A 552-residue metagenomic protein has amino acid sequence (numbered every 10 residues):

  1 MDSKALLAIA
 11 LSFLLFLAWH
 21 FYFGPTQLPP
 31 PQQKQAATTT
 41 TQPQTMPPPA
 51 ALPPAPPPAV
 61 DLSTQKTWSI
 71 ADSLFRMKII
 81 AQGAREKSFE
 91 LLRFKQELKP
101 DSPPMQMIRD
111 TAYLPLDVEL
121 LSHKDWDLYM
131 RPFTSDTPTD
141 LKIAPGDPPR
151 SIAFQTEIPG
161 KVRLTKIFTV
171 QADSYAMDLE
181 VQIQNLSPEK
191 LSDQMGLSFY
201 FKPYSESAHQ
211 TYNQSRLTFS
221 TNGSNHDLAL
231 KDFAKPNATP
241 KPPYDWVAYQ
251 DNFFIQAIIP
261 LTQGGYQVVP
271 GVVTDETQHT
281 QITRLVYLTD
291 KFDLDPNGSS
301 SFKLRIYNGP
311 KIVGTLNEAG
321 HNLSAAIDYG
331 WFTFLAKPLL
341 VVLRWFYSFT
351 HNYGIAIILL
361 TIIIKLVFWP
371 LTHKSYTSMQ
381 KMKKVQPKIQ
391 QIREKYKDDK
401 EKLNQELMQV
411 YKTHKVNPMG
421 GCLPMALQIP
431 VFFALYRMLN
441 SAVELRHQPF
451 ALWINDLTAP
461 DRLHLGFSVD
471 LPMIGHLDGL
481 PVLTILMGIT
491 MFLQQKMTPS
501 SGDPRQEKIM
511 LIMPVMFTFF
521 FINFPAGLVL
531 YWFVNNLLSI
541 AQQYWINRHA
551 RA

Functional and structural regions predicted by a protein language model:
M1-T39, I79, V181, D193 (+5 more regions): Helix-loop-helix
S3, P58, T67, I167-T169 (+1 more regions): Outer-membrane beta-barrel proteins
K4, P53, D61-S63, F89-E90 (+10 more regions): Short secondary-structure boundary micro-motifs
Q33-L52: Short extracytoplasmic/periplasmic juxtamembrane "stem" segments immediately C-terminal to an N-terminal membrane anchor
P47-I80: Intrinsic low-complexity, intrinsically disordered segments
P53-K66, L92, P100, W453-D461 (+1 more regions): Non-transmembrane, membrane-proximal soluble domains of secreted or membrane proteins
A71-A325: Soluble non-transmembrane domains of integral membrane proteins
